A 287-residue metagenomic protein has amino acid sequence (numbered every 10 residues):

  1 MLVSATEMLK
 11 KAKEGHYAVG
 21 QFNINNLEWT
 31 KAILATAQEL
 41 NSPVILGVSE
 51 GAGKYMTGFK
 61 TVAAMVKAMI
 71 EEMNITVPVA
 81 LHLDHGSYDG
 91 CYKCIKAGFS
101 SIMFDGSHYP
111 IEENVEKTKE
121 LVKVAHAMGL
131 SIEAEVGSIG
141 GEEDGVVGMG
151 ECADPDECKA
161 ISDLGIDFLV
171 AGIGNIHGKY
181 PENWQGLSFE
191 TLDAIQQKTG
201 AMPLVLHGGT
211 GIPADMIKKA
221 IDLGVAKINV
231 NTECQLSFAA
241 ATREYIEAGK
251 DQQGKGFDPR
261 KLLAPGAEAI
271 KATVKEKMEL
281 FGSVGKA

Functional and structural regions predicted by a protein language model:
V3-G15, L27-A52, T57-T76, H85-M202 (+5 more regions): Alpha/beta enzyme core
V19-N23, L81-H82, M103, L204-H207 (+1 more regions): Short catalytic-loop micro-motif centered on adjacent basic/acidic residues
Q21, P213, P259: Metal-dependent phosphohydrolase cores
N23, I228, T232, R260-A267: Hydrophobic alpha-helical scaffolding
L81-L83, A240, G249: Glycine-rich nucleotide/cofactor/substrate-binding loop typically near the N-terminus or early in the first domain
I173, G208-T210, T232: Active-site proximal loops enriched in glycine and acidic residues that flank catalytic Cys/His/Asp and coordinate
F238-E244: Short acidic/His-enriched helical or mixed secondary-structure segments at domain edges of catalytic enzymes and some
I246-A287: Extended, intrinsically disordered, low-complexity segments
